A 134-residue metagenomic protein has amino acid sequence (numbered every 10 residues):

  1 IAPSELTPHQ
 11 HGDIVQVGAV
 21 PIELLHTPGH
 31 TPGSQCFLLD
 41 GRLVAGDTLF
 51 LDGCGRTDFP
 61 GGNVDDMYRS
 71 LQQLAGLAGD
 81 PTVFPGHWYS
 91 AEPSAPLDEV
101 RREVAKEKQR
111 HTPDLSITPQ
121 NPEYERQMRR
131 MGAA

Functional and structural regions predicted by a protein language model:
I1, L6, I117-Q120: Selective for proline/serine-rich intrinsically disordered segments in cytosolic/nuclear regulatory regions
P3-P85: Catalytic core of the metallo-beta-lactamase
G62-A134: Accessory terminal helices/loops
